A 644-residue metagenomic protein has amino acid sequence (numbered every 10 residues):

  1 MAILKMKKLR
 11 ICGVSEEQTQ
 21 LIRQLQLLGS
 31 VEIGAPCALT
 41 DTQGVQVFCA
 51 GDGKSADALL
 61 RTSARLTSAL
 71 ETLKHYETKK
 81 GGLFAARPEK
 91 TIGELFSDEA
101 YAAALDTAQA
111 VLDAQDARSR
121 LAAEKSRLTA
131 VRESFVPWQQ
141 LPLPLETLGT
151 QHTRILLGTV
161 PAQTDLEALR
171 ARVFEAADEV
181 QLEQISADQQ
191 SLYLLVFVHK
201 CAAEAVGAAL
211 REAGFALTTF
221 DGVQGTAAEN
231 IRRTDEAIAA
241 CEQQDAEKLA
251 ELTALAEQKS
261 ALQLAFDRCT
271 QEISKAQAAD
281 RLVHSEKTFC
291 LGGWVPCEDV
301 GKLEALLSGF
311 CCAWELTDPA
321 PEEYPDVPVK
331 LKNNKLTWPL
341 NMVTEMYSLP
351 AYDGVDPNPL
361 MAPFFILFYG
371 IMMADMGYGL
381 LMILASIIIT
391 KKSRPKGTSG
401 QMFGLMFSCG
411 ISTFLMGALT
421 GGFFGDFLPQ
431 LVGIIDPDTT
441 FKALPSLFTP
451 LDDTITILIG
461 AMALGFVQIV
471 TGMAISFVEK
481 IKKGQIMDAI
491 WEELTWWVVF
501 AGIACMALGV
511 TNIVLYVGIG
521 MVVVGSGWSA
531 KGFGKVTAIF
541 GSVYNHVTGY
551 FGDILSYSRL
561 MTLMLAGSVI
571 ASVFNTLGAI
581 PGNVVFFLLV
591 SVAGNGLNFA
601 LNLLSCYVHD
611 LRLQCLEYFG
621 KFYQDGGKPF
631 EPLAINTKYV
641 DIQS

Functional and structural regions predicted by a protein language model:
M1-M361, I389, K396-F403: Long, charged N-terminal accessory/stalk domains
A2-K8, V14-I22, Q26-I33, V300-S644: Conserved, carboxylate-rich catalytic/transport cores that coordinate ions
